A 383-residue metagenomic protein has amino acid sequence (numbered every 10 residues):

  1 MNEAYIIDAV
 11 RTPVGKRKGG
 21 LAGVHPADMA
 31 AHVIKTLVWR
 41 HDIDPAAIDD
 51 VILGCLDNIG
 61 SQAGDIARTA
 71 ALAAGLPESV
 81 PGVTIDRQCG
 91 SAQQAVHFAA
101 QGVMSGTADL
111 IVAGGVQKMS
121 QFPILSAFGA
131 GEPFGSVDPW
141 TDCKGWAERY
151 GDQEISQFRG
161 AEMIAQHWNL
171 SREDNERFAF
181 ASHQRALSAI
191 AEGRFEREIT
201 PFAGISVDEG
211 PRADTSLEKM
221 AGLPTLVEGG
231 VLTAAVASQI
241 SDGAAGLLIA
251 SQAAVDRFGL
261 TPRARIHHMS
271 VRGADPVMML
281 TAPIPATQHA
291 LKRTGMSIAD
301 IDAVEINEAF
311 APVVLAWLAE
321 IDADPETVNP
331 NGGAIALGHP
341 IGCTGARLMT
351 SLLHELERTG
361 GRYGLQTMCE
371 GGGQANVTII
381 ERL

Functional and structural regions predicted by a protein language model:
M1-A74, P81, M163-R172, S182 (+4 more regions): Conserved active-site "lid/cap" helical segment
M1-V24, T36, E218-T281, P285 (+3 more regions): Condensing-enzyme catalytic core mediating Claisen C-C bond formation in acyl metabolism
V10-T12, G23-H32, R40, D174-R257 (+1 more regions): N-terminal extracellular/periplasmic Venus flytrap/periplasmic-binding protein-like
V24, C55-D109, G151-S156, D214-Q239 (+3 more regions): Conserved catalytic cysteine-centered active-site region of acyl-thioester-dependent Claisen-condensing enzymes
R87-Q117, A165-R194, L247-A253, P340-T359 (+1 more regions): Active-site-proximal alpha-helical scaffold in enzymes
M104, L110-H167: Flexible glycine-/small-residue-enriched beta->alpha junction loops that bind anionic phosphate/pyrophosphate groups
E162, F195-E198, I205, H267-A336: Active-site pocket-lining segment
